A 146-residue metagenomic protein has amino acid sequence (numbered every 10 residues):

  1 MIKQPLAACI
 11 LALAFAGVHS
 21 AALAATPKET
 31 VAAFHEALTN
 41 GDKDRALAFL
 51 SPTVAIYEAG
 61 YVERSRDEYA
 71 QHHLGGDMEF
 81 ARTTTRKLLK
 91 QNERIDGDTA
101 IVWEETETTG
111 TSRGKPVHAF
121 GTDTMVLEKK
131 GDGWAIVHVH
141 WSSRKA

Functional and structural regions predicted by a protein language model:
I2, C9-L13, G17-T53, D67: Short, low-complexity N-terminal intrinsically disordered segments enriched in polar/charged residues
E29-T30, T85-K87, T122: Short, conserved clusters of charged catalytic residues that mark active-site and nucleotide-handling motifs
H35-D42, L50-V54, E58, H73 (+4 more regions): Sec/Tat-exported extracytoplasmic proteins
L50, G60, E104-T108, D123 (+1 more regions): A mature extracytoplasmic/lumenal domain signature
A55, Q71-K115: Surface-exposed, charged secondary-structure patches
Y57, T109-T111, E128, S142: A generic structural motif
V62-E63, P116-F120: Short, mixed charged/polar active-site loops that provide acid/base catalysis or chelate metal/phosphate cofactors
F120-A146: Short beta-strand edge/turn micro-motifs at domain boundaries
